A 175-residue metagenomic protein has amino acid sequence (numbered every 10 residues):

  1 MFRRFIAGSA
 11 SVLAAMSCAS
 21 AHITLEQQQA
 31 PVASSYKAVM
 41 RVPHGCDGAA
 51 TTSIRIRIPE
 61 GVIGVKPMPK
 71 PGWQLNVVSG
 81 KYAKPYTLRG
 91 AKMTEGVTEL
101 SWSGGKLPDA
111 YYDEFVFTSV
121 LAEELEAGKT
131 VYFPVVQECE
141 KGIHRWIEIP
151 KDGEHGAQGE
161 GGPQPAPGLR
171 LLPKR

Functional and structural regions predicted by a protein language model:
M1-S9: Bacterial N-terminal signal peptides that target proteins for export
M16-A21: Sec/Tat signal peptide C-region and signal peptidase I cleavage site
E26-Q27, R89-G90, S101-L107: Beta-strand-rich interaction surfaces with strong enrichment in secreted/lumenal proteins
V32, E138-R175: Extracytoplasmic/periplasmic copper-protein system
A33-A38, K129-F133: Short, solvent-exposed loop/turn segments enriched in Ser/Thr/Gly
S35-W73: Low-complexity, serine/threonine/proline/glycine-rich extracellular segments that form mucin-like
V62-T98, P165-P173: A surface/secretory-pathway sequence property marking extracellular, secreted, or lumenal proteins enriched
E99-A127: Low-complexity, intrinsically disordered segments enriched in Ser/Thr together with acidic residues
